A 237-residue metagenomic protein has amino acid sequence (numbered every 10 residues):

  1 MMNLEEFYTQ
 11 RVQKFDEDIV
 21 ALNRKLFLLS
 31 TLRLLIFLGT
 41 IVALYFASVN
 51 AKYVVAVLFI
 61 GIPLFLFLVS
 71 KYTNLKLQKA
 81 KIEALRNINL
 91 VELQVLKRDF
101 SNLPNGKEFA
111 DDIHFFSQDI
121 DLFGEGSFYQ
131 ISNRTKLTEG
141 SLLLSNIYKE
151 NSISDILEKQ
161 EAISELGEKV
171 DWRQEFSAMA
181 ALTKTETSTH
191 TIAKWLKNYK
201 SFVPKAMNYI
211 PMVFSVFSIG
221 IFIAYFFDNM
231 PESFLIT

Functional and structural regions predicted by a protein language model:
M1-F27, L34, T40-A43, A47-V49 (+1 more regions): Switch/coupling subdomain of P-loop NTPase systems
